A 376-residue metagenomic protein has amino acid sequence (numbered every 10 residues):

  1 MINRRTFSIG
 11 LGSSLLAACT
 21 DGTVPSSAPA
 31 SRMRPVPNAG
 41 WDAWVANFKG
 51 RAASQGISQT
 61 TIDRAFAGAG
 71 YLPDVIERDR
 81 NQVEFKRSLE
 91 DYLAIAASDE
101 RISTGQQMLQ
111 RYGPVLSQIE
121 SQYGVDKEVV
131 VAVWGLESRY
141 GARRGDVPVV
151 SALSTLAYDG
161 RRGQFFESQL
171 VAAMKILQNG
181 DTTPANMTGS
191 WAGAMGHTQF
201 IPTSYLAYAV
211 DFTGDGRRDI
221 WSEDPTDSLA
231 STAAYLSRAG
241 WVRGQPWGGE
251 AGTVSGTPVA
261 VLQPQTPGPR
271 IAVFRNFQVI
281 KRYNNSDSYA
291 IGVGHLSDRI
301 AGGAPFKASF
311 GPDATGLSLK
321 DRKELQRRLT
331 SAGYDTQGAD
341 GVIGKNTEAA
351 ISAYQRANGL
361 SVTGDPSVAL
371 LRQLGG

Functional and structural regions predicted by a protein language model:
I2-P25: N-terminal export signals
C19-A39, D63, F310, R328-S331 (+4 more regions): Compositionally biased, proline/threonine/alanine/serine-rich low-complexity intrinsically disordered stretches
T20-E120: An acidic, Gly/Ser/Thr/Pro-rich helix-cap/linker signature
K49-S58, A67-Y71, S121-G124, G135-R139 (+10 more regions): Sec-exported extracytoplasmic/periplasmic mature domains
E90-A230: Acidic/His-rich structured neighborhood in mature extracellular/periplasmic domains
P184, T188-Y283, S288-A290: Flexible, glycine-rich surface segments
F274-A290, H295-G341: Acidic, Ser/Thr/Pro/Gly-enriched interdomain connector segments
L317-R322, T330-G376: Short acidic, glycine/serine/threonine-rich helix-capping segments at coil-helix boundaries
